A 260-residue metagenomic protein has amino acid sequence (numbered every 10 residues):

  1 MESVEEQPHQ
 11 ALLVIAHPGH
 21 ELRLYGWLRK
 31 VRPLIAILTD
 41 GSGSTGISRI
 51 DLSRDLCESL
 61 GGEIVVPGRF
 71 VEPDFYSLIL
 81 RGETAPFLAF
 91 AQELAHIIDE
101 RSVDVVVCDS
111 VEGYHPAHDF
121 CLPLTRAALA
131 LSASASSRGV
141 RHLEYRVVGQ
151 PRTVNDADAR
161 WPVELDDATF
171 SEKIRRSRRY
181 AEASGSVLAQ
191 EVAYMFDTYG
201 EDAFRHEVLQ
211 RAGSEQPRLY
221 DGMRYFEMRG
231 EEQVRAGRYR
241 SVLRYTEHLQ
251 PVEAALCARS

Functional and structural regions predicted by a protein language model:
M1-L13, P86-S260: Metal-dependent de-N-acetylase/amidase catalytic core
M1-R101, R126, A130-S137: Active-site rim/loop-helix segments in enzyme catalytic domains that contact anionic ligands
